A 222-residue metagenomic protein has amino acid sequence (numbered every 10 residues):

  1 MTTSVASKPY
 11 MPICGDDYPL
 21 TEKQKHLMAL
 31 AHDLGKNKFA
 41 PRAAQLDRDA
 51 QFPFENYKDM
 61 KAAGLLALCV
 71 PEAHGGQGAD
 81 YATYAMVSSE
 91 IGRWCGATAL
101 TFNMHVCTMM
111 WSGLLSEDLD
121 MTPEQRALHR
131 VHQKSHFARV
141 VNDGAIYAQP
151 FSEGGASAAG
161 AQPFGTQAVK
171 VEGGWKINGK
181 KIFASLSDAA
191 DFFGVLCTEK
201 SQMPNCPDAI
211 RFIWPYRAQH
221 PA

Functional and structural regions predicted by a protein language model:
M1-K23: Intrinsic disorder at enzyme termini
Y18, R42-A44, P123: Short, contiguous strand/loop micro-motifs
L34-A44: N-terminal capping segment at the start of a domain
R42-A63: Short secondary-structure junction/hinge motifs that connect adjacent elements
F54, K61, L68-N178: Glycine-rich flavin
K180-P221: A short core secondary-structure module
